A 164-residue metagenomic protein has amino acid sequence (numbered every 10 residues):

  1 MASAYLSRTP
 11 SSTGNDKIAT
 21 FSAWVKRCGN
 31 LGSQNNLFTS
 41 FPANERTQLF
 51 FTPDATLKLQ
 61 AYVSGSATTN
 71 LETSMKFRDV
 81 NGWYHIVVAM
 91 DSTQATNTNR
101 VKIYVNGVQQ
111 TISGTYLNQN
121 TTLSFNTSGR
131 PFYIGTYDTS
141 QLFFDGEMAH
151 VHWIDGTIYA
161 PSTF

Functional and structural regions predicted by a protein language model:
M1-Y5, A95-N97, K102, T111-Y116 (+2 more regions): Extended recognition patches within non-cytosolic domains
A2-Q60, Q94-N97, T157-S162: Extracellular glycan-recognition modules
T9-S11, E72-F77, T121-T122: Beta-strand-rich interaction surfaces with strong enrichment in secreted/lumenal proteins
F21-G29, I86-V88, I134, M148-H152: Short hydrophobic/aromatic patches on beta-strands that form ligand-binding or substrate-lining surfaces
A23, N81-S92, I103: Short tryptophan-centered beta-strand motifs in secreted/extracellular beta-sheet-rich domains of glycan-recognition
A61-H85: Short, aromatic/His-centered strand-loop micro-motif at the edge of beta-sheets
V105-R130: Short, solvent-exposed beta-strand-to-loop segments that form ligand-recognition rims of beta-rich domains
S124-M148: Extracellular glycan-interaction patches encoded by glycine-rich segments
